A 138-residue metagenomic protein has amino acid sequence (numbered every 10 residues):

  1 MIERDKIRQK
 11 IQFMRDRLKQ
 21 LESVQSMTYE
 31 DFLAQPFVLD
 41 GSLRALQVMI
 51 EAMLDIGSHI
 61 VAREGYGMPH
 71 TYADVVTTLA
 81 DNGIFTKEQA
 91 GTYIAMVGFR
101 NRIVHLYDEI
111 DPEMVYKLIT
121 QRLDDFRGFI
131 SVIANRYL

Functional and structural regions predicted by a protein language model:
M1-L138: Solvent-exposed interaction patches of small proteins and small membrane subunits
